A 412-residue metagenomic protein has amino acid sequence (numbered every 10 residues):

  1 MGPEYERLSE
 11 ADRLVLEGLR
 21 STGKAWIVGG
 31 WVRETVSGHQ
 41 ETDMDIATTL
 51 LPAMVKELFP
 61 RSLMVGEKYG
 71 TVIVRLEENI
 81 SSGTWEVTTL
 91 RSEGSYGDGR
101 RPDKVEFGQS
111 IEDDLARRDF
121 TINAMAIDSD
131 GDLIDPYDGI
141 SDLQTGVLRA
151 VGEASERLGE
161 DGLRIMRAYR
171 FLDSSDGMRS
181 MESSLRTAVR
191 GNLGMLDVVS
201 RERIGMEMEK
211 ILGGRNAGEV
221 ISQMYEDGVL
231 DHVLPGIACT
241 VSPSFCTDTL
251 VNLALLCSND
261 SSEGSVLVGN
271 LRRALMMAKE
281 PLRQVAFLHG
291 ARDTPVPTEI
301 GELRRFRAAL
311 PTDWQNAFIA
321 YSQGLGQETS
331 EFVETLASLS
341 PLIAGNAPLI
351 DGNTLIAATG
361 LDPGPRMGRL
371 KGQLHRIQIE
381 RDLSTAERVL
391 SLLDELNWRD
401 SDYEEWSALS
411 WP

Functional and structural regions predicted by a protein language model:
M1-P412: Catalytic cores of the polymerase beta-like nucleotidyltransferase superfamily and closely associated nucleotide
